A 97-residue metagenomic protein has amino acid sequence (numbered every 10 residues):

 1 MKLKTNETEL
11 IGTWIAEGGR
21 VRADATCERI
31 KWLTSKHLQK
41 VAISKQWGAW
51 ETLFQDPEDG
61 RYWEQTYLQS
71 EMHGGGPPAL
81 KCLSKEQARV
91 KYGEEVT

Functional and structural regions predicted by a protein language model:
M1-K45, P77-S84, R89-T97: N-terminal domain-onset segments
E51-T97: Short, compact, well-ordered microdomains
